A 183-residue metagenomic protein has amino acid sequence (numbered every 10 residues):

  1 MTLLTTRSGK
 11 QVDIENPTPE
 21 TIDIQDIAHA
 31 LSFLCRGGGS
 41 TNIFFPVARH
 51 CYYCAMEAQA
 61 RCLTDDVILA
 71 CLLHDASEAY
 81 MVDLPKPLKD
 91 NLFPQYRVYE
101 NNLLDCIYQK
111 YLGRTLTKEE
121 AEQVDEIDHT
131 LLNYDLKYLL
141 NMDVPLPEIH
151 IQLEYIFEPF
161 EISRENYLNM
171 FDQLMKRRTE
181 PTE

Functional and structural regions predicted by a protein language model:
M1-E183: Metal-dependent phosphohydrolase cores
